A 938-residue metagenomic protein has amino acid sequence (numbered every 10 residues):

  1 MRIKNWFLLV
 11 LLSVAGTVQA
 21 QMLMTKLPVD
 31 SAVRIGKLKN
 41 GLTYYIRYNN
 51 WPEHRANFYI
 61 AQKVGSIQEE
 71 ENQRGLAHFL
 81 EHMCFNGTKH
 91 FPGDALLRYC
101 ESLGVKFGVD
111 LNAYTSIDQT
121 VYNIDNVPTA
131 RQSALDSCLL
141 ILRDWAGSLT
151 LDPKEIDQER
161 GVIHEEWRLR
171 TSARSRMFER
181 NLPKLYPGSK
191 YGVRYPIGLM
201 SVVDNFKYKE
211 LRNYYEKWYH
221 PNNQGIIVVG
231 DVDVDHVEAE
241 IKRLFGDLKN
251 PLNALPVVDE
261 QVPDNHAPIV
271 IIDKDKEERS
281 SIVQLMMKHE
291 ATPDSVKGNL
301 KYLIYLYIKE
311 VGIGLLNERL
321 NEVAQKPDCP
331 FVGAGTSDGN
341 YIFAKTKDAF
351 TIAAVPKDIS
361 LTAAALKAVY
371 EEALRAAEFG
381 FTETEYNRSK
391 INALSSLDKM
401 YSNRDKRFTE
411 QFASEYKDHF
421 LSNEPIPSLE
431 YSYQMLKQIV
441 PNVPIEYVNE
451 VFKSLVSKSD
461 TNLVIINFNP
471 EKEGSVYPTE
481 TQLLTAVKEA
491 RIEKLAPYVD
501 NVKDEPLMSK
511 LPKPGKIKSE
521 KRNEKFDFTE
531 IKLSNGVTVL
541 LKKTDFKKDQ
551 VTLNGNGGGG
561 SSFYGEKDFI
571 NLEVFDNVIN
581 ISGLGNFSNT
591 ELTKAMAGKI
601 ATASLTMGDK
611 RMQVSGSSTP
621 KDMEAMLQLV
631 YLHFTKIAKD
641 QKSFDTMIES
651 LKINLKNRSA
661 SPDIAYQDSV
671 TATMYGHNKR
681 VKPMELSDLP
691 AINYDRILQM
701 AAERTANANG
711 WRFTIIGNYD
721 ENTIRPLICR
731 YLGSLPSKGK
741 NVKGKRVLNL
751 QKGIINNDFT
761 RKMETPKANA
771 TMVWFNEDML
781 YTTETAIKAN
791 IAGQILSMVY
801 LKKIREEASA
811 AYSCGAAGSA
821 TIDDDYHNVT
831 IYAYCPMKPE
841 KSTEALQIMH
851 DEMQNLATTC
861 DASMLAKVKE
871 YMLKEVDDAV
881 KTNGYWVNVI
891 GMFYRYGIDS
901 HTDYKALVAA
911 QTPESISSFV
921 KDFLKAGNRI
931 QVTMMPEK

Functional and structural regions predicted by a protein language model:
M1-F7: Bacterial N-terminal signal peptides that target proteins for export
A15-T17: N-terminal signal peptide c-region/cleavage motif recognized by signal peptidases
A20-Y45, D233-Y307, G312-N317, N321 (+11 more regions): Proteolytic maturation boundary segments
Y45-R47, P52-E69, L76-A77, D94-D144 (+14 more regions): M16 family metallopeptidases and their MPP-like homologs
R74-H82, N86, F569-N577, N790 (+1 more regions): Active-site recognition of the HExxH zinc-binding catalytic motif
Y99, S148-I156, V443-Y447, V451 (+2 more regions): Peptidyl-prolyl cis-trans isomerase
E155-N223, I227-V229, V234-I241, N250-D259 (+1 more regions): Hydrophobic, small-residue-rich alpha-helical packing segments that form membrane-like cores
Y219, T705-A706: Flexible, low-complexity linker/tail segments at the boundary of structured domains
